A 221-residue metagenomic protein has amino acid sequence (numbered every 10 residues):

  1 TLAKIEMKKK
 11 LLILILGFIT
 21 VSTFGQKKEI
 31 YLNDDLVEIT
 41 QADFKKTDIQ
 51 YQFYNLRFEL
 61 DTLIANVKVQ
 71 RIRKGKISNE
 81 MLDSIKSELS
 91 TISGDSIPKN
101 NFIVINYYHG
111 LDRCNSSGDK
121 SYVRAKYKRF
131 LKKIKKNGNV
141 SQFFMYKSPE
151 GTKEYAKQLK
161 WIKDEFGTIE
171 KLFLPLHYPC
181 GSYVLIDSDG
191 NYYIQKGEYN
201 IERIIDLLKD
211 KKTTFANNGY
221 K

Functional and structural regions predicted by a protein language model:
T1-I30: Bacterial Sec-dependent N-terminal signal peptides
Q26-I103, Y108-K128, Y146-S148, T214-K221: Non-globular targeting/processing and membrane-anchoring segments
S96-K99, K136-N137, L176-Y178: Extracellular/periplasmic catalytic domains that process cell-envelope and extracellular macromolecules
N100-F102, N137-Q142, S188: Loop/turn elements at helix/coil->beta-strand transitions in domains of secreted/extracellular proteins
V123-F143: Conserved helix-turn-beta segment immediately C-terminal to the redox Cys motif in thioredoxin-like folds
P149-P179: Thioredoxin-like thiol-disulfide oxidoreductase module
C180-Q195: A short, hydrophobic beta-strand/beta-hairpin element that forms part of a small beta-sheet core
Y192-T213: Non-catalytic, surface beta->alpha helical segment in thiol-disulfide oxidoreductase systems
